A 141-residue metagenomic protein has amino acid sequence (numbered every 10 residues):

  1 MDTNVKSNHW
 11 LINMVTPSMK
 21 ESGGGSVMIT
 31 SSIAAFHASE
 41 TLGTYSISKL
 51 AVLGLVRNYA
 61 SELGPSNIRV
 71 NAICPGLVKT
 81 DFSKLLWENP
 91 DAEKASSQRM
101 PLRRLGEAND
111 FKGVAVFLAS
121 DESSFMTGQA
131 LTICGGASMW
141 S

Functional and structural regions predicted by a protein language model:
I12, S48, V56: Active-site helix of classical SDR
P17, S61-P65, S124: Alpha-helical segment proximal to the catalytic Tyr-Lys
S32: Residue(s) in the substrate-gating loop at a strand-loop-helix junction that position the organic substrate next
H37, V116, T127-S141: Short C-terminal tail/terminal secondary-structure segment of NAD(P)H-dependent dehydrogenase/reductase domains
H37-G43, P65-S66, R103, D121: Active-site loop immediately N-terminal to the catalytic Tyr-X3-Lys motif of short-chain dehydrogenase/reductase
L53, C74-L85: Short, flexible catalytic-loop segment of classical short-chain dehydrogenase/reductase
M100-F111, E122: A conserved structural motif in NAD(P)-dependent oxidoreductases
